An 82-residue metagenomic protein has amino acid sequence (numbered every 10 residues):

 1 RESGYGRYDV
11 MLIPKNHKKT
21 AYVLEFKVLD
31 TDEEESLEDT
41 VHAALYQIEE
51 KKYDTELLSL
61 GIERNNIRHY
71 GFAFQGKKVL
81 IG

Functional and structural regions predicted by a protein language model:
R1-G82: Structural signature of nuclease core domains in nucleic-acid processing machines
